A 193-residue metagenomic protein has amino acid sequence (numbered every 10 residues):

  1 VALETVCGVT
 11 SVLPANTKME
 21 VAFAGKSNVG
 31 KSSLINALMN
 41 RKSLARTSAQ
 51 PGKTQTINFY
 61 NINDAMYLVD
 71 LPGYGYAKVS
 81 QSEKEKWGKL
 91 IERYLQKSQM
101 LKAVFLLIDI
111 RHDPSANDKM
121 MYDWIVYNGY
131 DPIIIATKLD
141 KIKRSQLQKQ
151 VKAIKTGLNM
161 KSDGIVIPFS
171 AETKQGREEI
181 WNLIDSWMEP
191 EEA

Functional and structural regions predicted by a protein language model:
V1-K78, E189-P190: Conserved G1/Walker A P-loop phosphate-binding module
V1-T10, K141-A193: Canonical P-loop GTPase G-domain recognition
E20, N40-R41, K84-W87, M121-I125 (+2 more regions): Glycine-rich, phosphate-binding/catalytic loops in enzymes
L38-K42, L95, L158, I184: Hydrophobic aliphatic residues
K53, M66, G73-Y76, R111-D113 (+2 more regions): Conserved nucleotide-binding/hydrolysis micro-motifs of P-loop NTPases
I62-L101: Conserved nucleotide-sensing/catalytic segment adjacent to the nucleotide-binding pocket in NTP-handling enzymes
K84-G88, S115, R177: Amphipathic alpha-helical transducer elements in NTP-driven molecular machines
K89-G164: Conserved C-terminal guanine-recognition region of P-loop GTPase G domains, centered on the G4
